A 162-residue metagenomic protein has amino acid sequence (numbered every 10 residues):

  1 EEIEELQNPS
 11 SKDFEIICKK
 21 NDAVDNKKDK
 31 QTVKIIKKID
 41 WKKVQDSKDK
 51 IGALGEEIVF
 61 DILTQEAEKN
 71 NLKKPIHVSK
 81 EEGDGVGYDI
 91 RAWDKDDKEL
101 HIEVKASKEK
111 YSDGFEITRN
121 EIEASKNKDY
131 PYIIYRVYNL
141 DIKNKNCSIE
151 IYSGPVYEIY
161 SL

Functional and structural regions predicted by a protein language model:
E2-N70: A short mid-domain helix/strand-loop element embedded in enzyme catalytic domains that forms or borders the active-site
V59, L63, I90-A92, L100-K108: Conserved catalytic cores of phosphodiester-cleaving nucleases, focusing on short active-site segments
T64-W93: A short acidic/basic microdomain associated with nuclease active sites
G85-G87, D97-E99, S112, D129-Y132: Active-site lining segments that contact anionic ligands and/or coordinate catalytic metals
D94-D96, K143: Short acidic-glycine loop/turn motifs at beta-strand connectors
V104-G154: Catalytic cores of nucleic-acid endonucleases
G154-L162: Hydrophobic, glycine-enriched assembly/anchoring segments
